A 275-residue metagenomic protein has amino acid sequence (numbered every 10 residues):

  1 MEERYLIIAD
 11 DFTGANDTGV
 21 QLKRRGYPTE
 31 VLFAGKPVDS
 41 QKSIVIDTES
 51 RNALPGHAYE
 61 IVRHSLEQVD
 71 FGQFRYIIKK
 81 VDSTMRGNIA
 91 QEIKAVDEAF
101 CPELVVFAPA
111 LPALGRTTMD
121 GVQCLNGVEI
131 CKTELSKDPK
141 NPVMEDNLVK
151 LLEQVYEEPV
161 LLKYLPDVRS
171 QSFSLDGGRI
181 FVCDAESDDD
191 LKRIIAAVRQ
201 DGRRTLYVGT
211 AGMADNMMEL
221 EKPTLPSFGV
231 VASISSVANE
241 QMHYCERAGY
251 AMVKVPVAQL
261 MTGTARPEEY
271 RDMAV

Functional and structural regions predicted by a protein language model:
M1-D39, I44, A108-A113: N-terminal basic/disordered segments at the start of proteins
M1-R4, T29-L32, A58, E67-R75 (+1 more regions): Cap/lid and interdomain-hinge subdomains that line or gate substrate/regulatory clefts in soluble alpha/beta enzymes
I7, L22, R51-P55, N141: Charge-biased, low-complexity intrinsically disordered regions
I8, V45-T48, K79-K80, V106-L111 (+3 more regions): Short beta-strand segments
K36-V38, P112-R116, M213-N216, S236-V237: Short gly/pro/ser/thr-enriched loop/turn and capping motifs at secondary-structure boundaries
I44-V62: Short, structured active-site "lid" loops
D97-L104, P267-V275: Short amphipathic alpha-helices and their capping/turn segments at secondary-structure boundaries
N126-Y270: Conserved, well-structured core segments that form the ligand-binding/active-site neighborhood of functional domains
